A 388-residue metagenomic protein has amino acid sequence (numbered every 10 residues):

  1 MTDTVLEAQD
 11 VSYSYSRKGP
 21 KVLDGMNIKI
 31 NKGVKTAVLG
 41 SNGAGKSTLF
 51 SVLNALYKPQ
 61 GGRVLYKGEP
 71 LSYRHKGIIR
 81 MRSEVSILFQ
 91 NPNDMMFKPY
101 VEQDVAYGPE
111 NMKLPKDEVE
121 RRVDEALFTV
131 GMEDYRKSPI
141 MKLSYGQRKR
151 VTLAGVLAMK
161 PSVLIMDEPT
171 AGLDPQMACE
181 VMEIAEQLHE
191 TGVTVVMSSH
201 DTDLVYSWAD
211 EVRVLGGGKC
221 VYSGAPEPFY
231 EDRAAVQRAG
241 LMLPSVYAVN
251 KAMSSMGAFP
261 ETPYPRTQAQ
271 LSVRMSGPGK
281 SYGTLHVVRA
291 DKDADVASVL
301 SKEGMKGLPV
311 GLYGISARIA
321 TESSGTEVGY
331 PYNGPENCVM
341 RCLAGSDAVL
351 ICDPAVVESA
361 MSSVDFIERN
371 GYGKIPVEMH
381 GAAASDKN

Functional and structural regions predicted by a protein language model:
M1-A8, S12-K29, R74-G77, K116: A short, flexible loop at the N-terminus of ABC-type nucleotide-binding domains that lies
N54: Helix-to-loop junction immediately C-terminal to a conserved catalytic motif
R63-R80: ABC ATPase NBD Q-loop/coupling interface
D117-Y135: Conserved ABC ATPase "signature" region
L164-D167: Catalytic Walker B motif of ABC-type/P-loop ATPase nucleotide-binding domains
K219-L243: Conserved beta-strand-loop-alpha-helix hinge in the C-terminal portion of ABC ATPase nucleotide-binding domains
V236-I319, I351, S359-S362, F366-N388: ABC ATPase nucleotide-binding domains
